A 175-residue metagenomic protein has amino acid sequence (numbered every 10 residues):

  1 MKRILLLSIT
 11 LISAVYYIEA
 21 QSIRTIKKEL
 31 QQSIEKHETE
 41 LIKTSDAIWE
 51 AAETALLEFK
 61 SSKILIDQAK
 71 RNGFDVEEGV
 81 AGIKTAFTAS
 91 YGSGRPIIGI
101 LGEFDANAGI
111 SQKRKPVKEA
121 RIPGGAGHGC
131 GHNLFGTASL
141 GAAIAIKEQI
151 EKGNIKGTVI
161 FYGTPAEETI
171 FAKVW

Functional and structural regions predicted by a protein language model:
M1-I23: Bacterial Sec-dependent N-terminal signal peptides
Q21-H128, T137-V159, E168: Acidic/His- and Gly-rich active-site-bordering loop/insert found across diverse amide/peptide-bond hydrolases
T164-A166: Short loop/turn motifs enriched for small/polar and acidic residues
T169-W175: Surface-exposed loop and adjacent secondary-structure segments within mature catalytic domains
